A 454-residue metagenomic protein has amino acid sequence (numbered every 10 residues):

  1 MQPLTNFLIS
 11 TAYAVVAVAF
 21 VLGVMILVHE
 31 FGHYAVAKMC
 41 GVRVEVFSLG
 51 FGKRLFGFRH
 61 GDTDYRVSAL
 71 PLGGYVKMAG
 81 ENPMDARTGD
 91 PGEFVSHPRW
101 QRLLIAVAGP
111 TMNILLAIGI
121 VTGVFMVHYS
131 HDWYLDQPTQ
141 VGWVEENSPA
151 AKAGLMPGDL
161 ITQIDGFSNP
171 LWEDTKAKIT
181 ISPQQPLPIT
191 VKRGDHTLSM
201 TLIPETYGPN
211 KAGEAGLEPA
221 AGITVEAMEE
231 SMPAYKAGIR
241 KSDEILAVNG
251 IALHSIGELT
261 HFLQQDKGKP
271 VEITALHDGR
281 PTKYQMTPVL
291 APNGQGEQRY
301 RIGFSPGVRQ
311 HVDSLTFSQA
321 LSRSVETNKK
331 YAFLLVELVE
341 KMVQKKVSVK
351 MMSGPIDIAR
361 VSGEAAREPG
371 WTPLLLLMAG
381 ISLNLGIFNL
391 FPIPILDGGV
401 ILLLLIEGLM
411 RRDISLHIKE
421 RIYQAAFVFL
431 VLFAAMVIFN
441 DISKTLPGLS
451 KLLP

Functional and structural regions predicted by a protein language model:
M1-T11, G92-W100, G213-A247, I251-A252 (+3 more regions): Functional transmembrane alpha-helices
S10-D90, F388-M410: Small-residue-rich helix-interface/hinge motifs
Y13, A17-V21, I26, L376-G380 (+1 more regions): Alpha-helical transmembrane segments of integral membrane proteins
G74-W143, S148, N169, D195 (+1 more regions): Internal alpha-helical transmembrane segments
A79-R87, G92-H97, G142-E205, N249: Juxtamembrane extramembrane loops of integral membrane proteins
L104-A117, L376-L390: Pore domain of cation channels
V107-T139, K176-I181, Q185-E229, Y235 (+3 more regions): PDZ/PDZ-like peptide-tail recognition elements
V124-Q163, F167-P170, P209-A247, I251-H254: PDZ/PDZ-like domain segments forming the peptide/carboxylate-binding groove, activating on the N-terminal beta-strands
